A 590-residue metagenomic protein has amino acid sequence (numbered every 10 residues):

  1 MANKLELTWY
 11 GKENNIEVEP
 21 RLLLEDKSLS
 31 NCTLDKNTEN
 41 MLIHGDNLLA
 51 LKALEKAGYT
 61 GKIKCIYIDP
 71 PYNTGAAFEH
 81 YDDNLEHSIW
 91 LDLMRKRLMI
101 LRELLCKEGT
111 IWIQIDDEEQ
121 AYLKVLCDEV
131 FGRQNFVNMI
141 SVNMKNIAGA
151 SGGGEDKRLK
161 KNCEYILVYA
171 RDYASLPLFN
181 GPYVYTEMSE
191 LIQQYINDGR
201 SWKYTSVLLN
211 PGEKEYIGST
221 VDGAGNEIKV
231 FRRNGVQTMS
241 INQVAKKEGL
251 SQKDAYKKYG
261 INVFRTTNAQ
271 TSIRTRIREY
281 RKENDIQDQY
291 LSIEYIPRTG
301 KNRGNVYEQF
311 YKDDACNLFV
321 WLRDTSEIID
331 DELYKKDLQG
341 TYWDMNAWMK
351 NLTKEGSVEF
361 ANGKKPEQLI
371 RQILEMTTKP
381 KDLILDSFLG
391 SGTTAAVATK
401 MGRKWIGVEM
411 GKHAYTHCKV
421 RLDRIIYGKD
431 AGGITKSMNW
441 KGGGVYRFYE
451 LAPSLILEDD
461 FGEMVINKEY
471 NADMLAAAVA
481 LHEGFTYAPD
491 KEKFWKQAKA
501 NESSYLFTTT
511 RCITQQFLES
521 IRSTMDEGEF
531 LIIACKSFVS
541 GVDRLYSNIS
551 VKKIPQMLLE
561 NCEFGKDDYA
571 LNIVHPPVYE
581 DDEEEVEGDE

Functional and structural regions predicted by a protein language model:
M1-C65, Y72-K96, I100, N262-D314 (+4 more regions): DnaQ-like (DEDDh/DEDDy) 3′-5′ exonuclease domain used for proofreading and 3′-end trimming on nucleic acids
A2-E17, N47, H87-L93, Q120 (+2 more regions): Conserved S-adenosyl-L-methionine
N31-T33, G45-L48, K52-T110, E118 (+6 more regions): SAM-dependent methyltransferase catalytic-core segment centered on the flexible catalytic loop and adjoining short
K36-N37, M41-I43, K350-L385: Glycine-rich adenosyl-nucleotide cofactor-binding module
A57-T60, V125-R133, T377, V397-I406 (+2 more regions): Short, surface-exposed basic-aromatic patches at helix termini and helix-loop junctions that form
K107-E108, D117-T186: Signature of N6-adenine DNA methyltransferases within the class I
Y165, D172-G356: Active-site-adjacent helix-turn-beta-strand microarchitecture at beta-sheet edges that either contains or buttresses
I406-E590: PRPP-dependent phosphoribosyltransferase catalytic core
